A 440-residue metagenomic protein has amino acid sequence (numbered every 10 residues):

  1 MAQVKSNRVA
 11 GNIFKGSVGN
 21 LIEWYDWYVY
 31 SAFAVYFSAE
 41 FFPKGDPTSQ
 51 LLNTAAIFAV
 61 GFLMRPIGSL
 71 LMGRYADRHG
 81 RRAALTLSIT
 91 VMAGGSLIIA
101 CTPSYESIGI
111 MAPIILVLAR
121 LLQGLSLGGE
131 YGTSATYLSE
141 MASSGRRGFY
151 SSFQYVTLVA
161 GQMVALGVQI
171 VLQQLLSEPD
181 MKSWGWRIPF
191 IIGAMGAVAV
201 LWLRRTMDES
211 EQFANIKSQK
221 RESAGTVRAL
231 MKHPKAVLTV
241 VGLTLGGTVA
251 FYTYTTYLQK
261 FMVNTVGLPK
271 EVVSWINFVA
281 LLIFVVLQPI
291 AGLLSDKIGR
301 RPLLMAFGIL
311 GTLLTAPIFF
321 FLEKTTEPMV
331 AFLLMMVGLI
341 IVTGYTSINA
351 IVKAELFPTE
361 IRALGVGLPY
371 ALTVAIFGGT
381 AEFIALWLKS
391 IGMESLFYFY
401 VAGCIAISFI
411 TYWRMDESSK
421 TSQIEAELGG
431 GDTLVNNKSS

Functional and structural regions predicted by a protein language model:
S31, P234-I283, F377-E382: Extracytoplasmic gate region of multi-pass secondary transporters
A34-R65: Extracellular/periplasmic helix-loop-helix junction of adjacent transmembrane segments in MFS-like secondary
A55-R74, A93-G95, F278-A291: Central cavity-lining transmembrane alpha-helices of secondary-active solute carriers, predominantly the Major
R78-T90, K297-G308: Cytoplasmic membrane-interface "Motif A"-like loop-to-helix N-cap segments of 12-TM Major Facilitator Superfamily
T90-I108, I309-T325: C-terminal ends and interior cores of transmembrane alpha-helices in multi-pass membrane transporters/permeases
F149-Q173, P369-A381: Glycine-rich segments within core transmembrane alpha-helices of 12-TM secondary carriers
V200-M207, V352, A402-G429: Multi-pass alpha-helical transporter architecture, strongest for 12-TM Major Facilitator/SLC carriers used
R301-I348: C-terminal transmembrane helical hairpin of 12-TM major facilitator-type secondary transporters
